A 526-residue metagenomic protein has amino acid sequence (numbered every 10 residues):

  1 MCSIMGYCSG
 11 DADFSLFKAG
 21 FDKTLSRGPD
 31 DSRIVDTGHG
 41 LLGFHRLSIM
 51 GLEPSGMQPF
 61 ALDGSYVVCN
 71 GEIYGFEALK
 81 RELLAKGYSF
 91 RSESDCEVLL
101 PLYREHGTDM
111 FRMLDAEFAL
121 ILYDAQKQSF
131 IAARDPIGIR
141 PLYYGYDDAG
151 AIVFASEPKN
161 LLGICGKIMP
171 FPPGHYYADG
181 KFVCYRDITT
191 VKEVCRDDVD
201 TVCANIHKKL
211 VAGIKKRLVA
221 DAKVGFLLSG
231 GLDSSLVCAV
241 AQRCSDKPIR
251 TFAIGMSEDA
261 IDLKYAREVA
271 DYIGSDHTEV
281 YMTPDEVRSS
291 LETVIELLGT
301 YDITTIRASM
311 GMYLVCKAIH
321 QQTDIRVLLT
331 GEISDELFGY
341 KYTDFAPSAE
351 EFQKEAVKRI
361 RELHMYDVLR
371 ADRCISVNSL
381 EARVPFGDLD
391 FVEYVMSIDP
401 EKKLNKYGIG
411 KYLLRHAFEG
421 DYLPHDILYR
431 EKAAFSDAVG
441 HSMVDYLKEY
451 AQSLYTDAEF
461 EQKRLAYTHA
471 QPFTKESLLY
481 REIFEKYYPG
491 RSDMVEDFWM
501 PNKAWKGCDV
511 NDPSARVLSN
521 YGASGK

Functional and structural regions predicted by a protein language model:
M1-V68, E72, P101-D197, A204 (+5 more regions): N-terminal glutamine amidotransferase
C8-D13, A85, E105, Q126-I131 (+5 more regions): ATP-dependent adenylate-handling active sites, centered on carboxylate activation for C-N bond formation
K18-F21, C96-L100, V392, R415 (+1 more regions): Short, well-structured alpha-helical segments
R27-V35, R91-C96, L142, K406-K411: A short, aromatic/hydrophobic, helix- or strand-capping loop or linear motif that either lines the entrance/gate
V67, E72, E82, P489-S492: A basic- and aromatic-enriched beta-loop-alpha substructure that forms the phosphate/nucleotide- and DNA/RNA-contacting
L83-R91, T108-M110, L161-I168, Y301-I303 (+1 more regions): Short, polar/flexible loop-turn hinges at active-site or ligand-entry regions and domain interfaces
Y185, P424-A433: Conserved S-adenosyl-L-methionine
